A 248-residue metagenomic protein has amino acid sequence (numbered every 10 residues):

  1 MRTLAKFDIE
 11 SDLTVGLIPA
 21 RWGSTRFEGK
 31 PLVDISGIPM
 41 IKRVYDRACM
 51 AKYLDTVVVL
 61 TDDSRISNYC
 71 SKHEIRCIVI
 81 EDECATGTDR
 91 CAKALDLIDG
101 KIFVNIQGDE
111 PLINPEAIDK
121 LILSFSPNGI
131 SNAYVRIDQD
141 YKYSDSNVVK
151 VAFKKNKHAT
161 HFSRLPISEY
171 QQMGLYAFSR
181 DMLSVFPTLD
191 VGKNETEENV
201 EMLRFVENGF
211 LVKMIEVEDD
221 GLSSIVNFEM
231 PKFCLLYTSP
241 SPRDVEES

Functional and structural regions predicted by a protein language model:
I9-L60: N-terminal glycine-rich phosphate-binding loop and ensuing alpha1 helix
V58, R65-I106, E110-K120: Short phosphate-binding loop-to-helix
T61-D62, I113, F178, E197: A conserved hydrophobic position in a structured secondary element of the catalytic/binding core that shapes
I113-G192: Conserved core of the sugar-phosphate nucleotidyltransferase
D190-V200: Donor nucleotide-sugar recognition loop
L203-V217: Catalytic donor-sugar/metal-binding loop of nucleotide-sugar-dependent glycosyltransferases
E216-F228: Active-site donor/metal-binding and catalytic loop motifs of nucleotide-sugar-dependent glycosylation enzymes
Y237-P242: Conserved small/polar residues in nucleotide/adenosyl-binding loops
